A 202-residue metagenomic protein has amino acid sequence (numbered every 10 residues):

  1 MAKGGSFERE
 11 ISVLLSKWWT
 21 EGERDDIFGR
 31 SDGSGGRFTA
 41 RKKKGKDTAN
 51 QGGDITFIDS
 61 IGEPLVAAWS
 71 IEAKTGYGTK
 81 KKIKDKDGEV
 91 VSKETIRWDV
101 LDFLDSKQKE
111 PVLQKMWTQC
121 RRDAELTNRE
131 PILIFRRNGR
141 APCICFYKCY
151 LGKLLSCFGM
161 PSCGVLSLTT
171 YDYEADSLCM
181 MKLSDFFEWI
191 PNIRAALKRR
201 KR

Functional and structural regions predicted by a protein language model:
M1-R202: Catalytic phosphate/metal-binding cores of nucleic-acid and nucleotide-processing enzymes, i.e., regions that mediate
